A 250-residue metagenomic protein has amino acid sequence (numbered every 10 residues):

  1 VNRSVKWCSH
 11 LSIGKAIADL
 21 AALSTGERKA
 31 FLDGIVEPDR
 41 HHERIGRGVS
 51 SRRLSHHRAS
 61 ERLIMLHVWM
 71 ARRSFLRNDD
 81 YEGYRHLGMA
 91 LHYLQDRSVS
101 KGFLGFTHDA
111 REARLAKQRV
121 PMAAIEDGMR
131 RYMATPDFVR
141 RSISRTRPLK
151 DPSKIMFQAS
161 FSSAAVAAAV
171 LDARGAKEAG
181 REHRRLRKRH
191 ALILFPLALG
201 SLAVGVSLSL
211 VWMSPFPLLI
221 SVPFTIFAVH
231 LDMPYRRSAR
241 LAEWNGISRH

Functional and structural regions predicted by a protein language model:
V1-N78, R85, F103-A176, F195-A203 (+3 more regions): N-terminal, motif-rich segments that launch catalysis or mediate targeting to/interaction with membranes, typified by
D80-G83, P215-F216: Structural motif marking the loop-to-transmembrane transition
E82-L104: Active-site alpha-helical segments that house and flank conserved acidic catalytic motifs for diphosphate chemistry
E178-P196: Juxtamembrane/start-of-transmembrane alpha-helix segments at the extracytoplasmic/lumenal side of membrane anchors
V211-I220: Short, aromatic-rich membrane-interface segments at the entry and exit of alpha-helical transmembrane domains
